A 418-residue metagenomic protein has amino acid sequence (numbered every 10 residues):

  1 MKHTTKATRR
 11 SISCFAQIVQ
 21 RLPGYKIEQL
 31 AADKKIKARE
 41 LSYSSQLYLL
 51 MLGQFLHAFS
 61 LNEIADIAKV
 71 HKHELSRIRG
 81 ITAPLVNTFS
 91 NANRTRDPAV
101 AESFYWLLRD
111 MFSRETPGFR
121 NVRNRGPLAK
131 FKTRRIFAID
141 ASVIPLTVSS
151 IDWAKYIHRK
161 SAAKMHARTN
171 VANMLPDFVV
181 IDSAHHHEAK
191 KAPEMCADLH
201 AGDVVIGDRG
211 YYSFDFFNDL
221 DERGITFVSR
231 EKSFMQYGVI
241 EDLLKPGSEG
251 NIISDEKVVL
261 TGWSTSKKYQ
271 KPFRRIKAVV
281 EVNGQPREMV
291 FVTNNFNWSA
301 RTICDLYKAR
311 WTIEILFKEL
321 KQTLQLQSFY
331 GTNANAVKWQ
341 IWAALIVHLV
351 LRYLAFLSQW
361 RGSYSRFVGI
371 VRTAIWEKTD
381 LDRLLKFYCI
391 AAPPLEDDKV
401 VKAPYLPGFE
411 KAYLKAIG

Functional and structural regions predicted by a protein language model:
M1-E63, I67-A68, R96, S103-F104 (+4 more regions): Single, function-defining residue in the core of a domain
K69-R79: Extended, structured, electrostatic nucleic-acid-contact surfaces
R79-W153: Active-site- or DNA-interface-adjacent structural scaffold in DNA-acting proteins
A154-H158: Extracellular beta-strand-rich solenoid/capping regions of secreted or surface-exposed proteins that bind or remodel
